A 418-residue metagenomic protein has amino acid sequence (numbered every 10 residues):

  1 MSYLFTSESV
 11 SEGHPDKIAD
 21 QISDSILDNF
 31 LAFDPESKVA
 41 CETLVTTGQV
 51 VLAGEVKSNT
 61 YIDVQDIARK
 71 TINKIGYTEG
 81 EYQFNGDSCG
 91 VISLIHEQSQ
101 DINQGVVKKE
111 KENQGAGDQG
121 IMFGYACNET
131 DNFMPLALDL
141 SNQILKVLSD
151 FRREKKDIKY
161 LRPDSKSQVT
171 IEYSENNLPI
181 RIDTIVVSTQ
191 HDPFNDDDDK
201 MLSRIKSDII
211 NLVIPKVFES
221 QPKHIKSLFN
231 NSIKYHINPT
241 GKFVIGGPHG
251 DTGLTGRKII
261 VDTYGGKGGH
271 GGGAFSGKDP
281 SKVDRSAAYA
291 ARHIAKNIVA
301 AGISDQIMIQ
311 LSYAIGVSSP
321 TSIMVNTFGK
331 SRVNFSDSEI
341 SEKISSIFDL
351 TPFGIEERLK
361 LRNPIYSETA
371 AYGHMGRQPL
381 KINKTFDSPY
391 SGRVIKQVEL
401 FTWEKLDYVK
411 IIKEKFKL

Functional and structural regions predicted by a protein language model:
M1-A40, K155, V409: N-terminal, positively charged regions that mediate nucleic acid binding
T6, G48, N73-I245, A371 (+2 more regions): Glycine-rich, mobile lid/loop segments that gate access to catalytic sites or pores
E8-V10, H14-A19, Q114-T130, V244-G268 (+2 more regions): Conserved phosphate/anionic-ligand binding catalytic regions in large, soluble enzymes, centered on
E12-L31, E129-L148, K278-G302: Alpha-helical support elements that line or immediately flank enzyme active sites and cofactor-binding pockets
S37-C41, S165-I171, I233-I237, I303-A314: A short glycine-rich, hydrophobically flanked beta-strand micro-motif that places a catalytic Asp/Glu for divalent metal
A40-S58, I315-S319: Short, charge-patterned binding micro-sites
T46, S304-Q306, Y313-L418: Internal helix-turn-beta structural module
I214, F243, T252-D305: Conserved mixed alpha/beta catalytic, RNA-binding, or beta-rich assembly cores of soluble enzyme, regulatory
